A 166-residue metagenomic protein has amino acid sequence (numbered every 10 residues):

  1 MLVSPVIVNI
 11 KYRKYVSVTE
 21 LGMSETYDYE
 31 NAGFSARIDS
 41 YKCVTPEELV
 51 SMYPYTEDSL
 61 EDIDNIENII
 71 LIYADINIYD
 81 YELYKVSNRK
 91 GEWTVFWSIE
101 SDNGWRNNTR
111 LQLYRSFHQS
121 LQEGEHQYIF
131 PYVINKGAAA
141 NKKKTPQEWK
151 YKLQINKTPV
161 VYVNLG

Functional and structural regions predicted by a protein language model:
M1-G166: Conserved functional micro-motifs across diverse proteins
